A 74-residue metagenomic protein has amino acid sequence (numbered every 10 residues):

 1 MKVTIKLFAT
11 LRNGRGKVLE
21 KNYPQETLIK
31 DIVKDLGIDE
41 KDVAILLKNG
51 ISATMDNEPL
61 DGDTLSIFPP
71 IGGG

Functional and structural regions predicted by a protein language model:
M1-G73: Ubiquitin-like/PB1-type beta-grasp interaction modules and other compact soluble beta-rich domains
